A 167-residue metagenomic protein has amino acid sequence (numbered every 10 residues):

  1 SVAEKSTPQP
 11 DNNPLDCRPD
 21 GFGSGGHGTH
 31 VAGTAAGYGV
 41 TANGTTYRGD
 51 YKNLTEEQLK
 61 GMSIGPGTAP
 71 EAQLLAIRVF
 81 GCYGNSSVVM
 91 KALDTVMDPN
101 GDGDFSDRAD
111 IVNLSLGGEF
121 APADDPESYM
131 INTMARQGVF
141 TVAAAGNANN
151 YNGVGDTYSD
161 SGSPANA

Functional and structural regions predicted by a protein language model:
S1-V88, D104-D110, A123, A135-G138 (+1 more regions): Subtilisin-like serine protease catalytic core
D16-R18, T95, D156: Sequence contexts marking disulfide-bonded cysteines in secreted/extracellular proteins
D20, G101, L116: Generic anion/oxyanion-binding catalytic loop in active/binding sites
A36-V40, M97, N149: Hydrophobic/aromatic-lined pockets within catalytic cores
V88-T95, P126, M130: Well-ordered alpha-helical segments embedded in enzymatic catalytic cores
L93-F105: Short, well-structured alpha-helical segments in soluble
F105-A167: Catalytic-core segments of hydrolase enzymes
